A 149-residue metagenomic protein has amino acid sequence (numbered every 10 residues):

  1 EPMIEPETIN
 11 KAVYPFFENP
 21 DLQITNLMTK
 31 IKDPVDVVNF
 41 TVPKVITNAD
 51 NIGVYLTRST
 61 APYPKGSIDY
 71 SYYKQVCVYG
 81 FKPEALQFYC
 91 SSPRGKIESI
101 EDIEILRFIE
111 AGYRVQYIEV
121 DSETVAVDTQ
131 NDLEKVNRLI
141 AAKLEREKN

Functional and structural regions predicted by a protein language model:
E1-P2, E101: Proteins with a high burden of low-complexity, intrinsically disordered sequence enriched in S/T/G/P/A and R, requiring
P2-M3, T124: A short, conserved beta-strand element in the Rossmann-like catalytic core that flanks the donor/metal-binding loop
E5-S92: Conserved core of the sugar-phosphate nucleotidyltransferase
I68-N149: Conserved alpha/beta core of the MobA/IspD/sugar-nucleotide pyrophosphorylase nucleotidyltransferase superfamily
